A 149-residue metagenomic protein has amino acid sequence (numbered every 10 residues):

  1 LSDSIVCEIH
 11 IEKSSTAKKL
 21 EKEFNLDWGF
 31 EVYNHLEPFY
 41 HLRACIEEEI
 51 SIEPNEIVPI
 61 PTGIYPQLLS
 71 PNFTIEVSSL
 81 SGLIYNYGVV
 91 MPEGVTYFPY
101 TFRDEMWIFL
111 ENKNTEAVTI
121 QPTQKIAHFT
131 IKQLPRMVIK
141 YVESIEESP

Functional and structural regions predicted by a protein language model:
L1-P149: DUTPase catalytic domain/fold
